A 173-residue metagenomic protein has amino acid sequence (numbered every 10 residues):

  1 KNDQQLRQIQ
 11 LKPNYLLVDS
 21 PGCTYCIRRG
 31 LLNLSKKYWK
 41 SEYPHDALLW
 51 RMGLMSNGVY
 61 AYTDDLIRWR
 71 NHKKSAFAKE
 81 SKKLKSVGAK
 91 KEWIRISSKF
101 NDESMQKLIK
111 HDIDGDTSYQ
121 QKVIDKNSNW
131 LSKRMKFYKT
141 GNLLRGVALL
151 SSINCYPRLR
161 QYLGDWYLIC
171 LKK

Functional and structural regions predicted by a protein language model:
N2-K83: Conserved nucleotide-sugar donor-binding catalytic segment
D3-L6, K36, S41-P44, D102-S128 (+1 more regions): Short, structured coil/loop segments at alpha-helix boundaries
D3-Q5, Q10, W69-K73, A78-G115: Catalytic core of nucleotide-sugar-dependent glycosyltransferases
P44-G53, L84-S86, F100-L108, Q121-L143: Short flexible/disordered coil segments
D114-K173: Membrane-interface aromatic/basic loop that binds lipid-linked glycans or pyrophosphate carriers, typified by
